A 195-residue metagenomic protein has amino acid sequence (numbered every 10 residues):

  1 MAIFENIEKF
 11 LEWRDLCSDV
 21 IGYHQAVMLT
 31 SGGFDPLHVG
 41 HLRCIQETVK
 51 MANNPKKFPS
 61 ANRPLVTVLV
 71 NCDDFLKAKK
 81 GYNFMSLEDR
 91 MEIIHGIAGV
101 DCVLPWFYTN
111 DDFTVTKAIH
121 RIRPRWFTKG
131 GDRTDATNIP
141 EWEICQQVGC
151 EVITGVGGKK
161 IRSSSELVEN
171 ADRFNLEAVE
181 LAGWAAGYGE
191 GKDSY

Functional and structural regions predicted by a protein language model:
M1-Y195: Nucleotidyltransferase catalytic core that binds NTPs
